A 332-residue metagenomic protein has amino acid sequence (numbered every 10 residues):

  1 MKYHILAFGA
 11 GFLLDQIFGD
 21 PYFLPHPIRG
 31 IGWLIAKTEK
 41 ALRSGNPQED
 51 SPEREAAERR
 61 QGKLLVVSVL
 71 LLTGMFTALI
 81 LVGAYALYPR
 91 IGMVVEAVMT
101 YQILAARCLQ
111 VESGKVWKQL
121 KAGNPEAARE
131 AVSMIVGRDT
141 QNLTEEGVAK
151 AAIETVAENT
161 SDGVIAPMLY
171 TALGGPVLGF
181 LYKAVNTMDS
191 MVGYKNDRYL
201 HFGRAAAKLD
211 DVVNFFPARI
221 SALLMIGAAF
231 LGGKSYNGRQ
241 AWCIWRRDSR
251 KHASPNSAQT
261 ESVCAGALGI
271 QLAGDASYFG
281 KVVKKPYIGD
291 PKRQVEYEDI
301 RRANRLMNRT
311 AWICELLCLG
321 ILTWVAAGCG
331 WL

Functional and structural regions predicted by a protein language model:
M1-L181, V185, G193-L332: Hydrophobic alpha-helical transmembrane segments
